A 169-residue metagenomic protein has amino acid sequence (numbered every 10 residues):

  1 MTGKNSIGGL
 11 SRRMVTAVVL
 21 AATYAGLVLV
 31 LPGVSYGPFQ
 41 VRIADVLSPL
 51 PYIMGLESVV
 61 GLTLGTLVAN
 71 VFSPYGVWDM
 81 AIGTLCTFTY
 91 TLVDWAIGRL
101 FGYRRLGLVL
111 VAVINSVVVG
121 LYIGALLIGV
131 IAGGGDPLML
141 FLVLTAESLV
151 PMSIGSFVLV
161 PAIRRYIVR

Functional and structural regions predicted by a protein language model:
T2-I53, E57: Hydrophobic transmembrane alpha-helices
V15-A22, G61-T66, W95-A96: Short hydrophobic/aromatic-rich motifs at helix boundaries and adjacent loops
L29-F39, L67-R169: Membrane-embedded alpha-helical hairpins and interfacial helices in multi-pass inner-membrane proteins
R42-L47, L62, G120-L121: A generic alpha-helix surface/boundary motif
L47-P51, L62-L67, F157-V158: Re-entrant/interfacial helical elements at transmembrane boundaries that shape and gate the permeation pathway
P51-L62, R99-G107: Membrane-helix interface "capping/anchor" motifs
